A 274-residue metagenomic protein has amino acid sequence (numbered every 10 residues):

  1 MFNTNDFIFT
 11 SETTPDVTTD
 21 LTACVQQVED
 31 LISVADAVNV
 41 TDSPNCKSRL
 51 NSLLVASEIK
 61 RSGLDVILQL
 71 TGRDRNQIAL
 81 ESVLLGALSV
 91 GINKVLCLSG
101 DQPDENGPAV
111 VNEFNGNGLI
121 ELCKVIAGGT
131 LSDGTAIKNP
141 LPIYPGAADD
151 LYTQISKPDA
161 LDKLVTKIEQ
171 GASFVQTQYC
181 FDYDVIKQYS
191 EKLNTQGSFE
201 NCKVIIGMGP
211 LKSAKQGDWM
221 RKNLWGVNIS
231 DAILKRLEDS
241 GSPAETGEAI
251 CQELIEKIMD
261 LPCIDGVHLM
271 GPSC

Functional and structural regions predicted by a protein language model:
M1-A37: Conserved N-terminal beta1-alpha1 strand-loop-helix module at the mouth
F7-T22, V66-I78, I143-D159, L237-A249: Active-site mouth loops of central-metabolism enzymes
F9-P15, D36-V40, V66-L70, V95-C97 (+5 more regions): Hydrophobic faces of well-ordered beta-strands that scaffold small-molecule active sites in alpha/beta enzyme cores
T13-V17, D42-C46, G72-D74, S99-P103 (+4 more regions): Active-site-proximal loop/turn and secondary-structure-junction residues that shape catalytic pockets, frequently
V17-L31, N51-S52, Q77-L84, S156-T166 (+1 more regions): Short, acidic/polar
D20-T22, C46-E58, N76-S82, Q102-T135 (+3 more regions): Active-site-adjacent beta->alpha loops and helix N-cap segments on the catalytic face of soluble alpha/beta enzymes
S33, V90, Q170, L261-P262: Structural motif
F114-N139, A148-T153, G197-L254, S273: Active-site pocket-lining/capping segments in soluble small-molecule metabolic enzymes
